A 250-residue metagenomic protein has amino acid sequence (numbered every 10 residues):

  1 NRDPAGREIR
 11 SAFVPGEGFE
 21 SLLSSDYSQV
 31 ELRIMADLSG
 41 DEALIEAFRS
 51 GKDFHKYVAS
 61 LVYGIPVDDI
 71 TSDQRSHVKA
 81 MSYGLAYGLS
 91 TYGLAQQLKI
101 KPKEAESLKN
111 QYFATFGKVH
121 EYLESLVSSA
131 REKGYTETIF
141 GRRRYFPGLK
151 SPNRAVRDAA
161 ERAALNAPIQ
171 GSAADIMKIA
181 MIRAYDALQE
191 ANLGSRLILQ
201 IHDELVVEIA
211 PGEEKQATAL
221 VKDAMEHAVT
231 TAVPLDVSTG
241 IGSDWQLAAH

Functional and structural regions predicted by a protein language model:
N1-H250: Conserved catalytic core of nucleotide polymerization and phosphodiester-bond processing enzymes
